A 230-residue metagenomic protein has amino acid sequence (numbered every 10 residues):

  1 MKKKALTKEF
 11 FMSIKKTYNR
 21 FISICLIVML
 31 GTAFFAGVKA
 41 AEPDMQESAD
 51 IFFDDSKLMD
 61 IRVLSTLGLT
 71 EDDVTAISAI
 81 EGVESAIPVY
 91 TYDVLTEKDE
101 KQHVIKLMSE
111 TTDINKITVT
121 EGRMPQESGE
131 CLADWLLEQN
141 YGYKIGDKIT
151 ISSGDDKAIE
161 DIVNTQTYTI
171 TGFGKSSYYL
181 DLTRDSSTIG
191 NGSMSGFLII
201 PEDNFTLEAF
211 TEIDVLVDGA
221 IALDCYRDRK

Functional and structural regions predicted by a protein language model:
K3-K230: Membrane transport/envelope proteins' first extracytoplasmic loop
